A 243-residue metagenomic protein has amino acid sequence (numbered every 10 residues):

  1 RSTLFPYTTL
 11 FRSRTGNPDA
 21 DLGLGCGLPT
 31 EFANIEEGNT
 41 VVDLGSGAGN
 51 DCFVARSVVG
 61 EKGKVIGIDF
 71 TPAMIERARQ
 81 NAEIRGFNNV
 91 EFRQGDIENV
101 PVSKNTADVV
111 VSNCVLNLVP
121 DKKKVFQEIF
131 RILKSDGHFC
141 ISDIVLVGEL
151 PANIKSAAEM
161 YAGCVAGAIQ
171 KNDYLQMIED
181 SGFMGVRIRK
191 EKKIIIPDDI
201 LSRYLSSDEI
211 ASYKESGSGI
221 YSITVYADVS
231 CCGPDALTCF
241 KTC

Functional and structural regions predicted by a protein language model:
R1-T9: Single conserved hydrophobic/aromatic residue that forms the stacking wall/gate of nucleotide- or nucleobase-binding
E37, E98-V109: A short acidic, Gly/Pro-enriched loop at the edge of an enzyme's catalytic core that lines a small-molecule cofactor
T71-A73: Conserved SAM/SAH-binding beta-strand->alpha-helix loop
R85-E98: Conserved SAM-binding strand-loop segment of SAM-dependent methyltransferases
K123-H138: A short glycine-rich, Lys/Arg-flanked "PGG" loop and its adjoining helix->strand segment in the class I
V145-V165: Short, glycine-/aromatic-enriched active-site segment of Class I SAM-dependent methyltransferases
G167-S181: Short alpha-helix
S181-C243: C-terminal lobe and adjacent flexible extensions of AdoMet/dcAdoMet transferase-like proteins
